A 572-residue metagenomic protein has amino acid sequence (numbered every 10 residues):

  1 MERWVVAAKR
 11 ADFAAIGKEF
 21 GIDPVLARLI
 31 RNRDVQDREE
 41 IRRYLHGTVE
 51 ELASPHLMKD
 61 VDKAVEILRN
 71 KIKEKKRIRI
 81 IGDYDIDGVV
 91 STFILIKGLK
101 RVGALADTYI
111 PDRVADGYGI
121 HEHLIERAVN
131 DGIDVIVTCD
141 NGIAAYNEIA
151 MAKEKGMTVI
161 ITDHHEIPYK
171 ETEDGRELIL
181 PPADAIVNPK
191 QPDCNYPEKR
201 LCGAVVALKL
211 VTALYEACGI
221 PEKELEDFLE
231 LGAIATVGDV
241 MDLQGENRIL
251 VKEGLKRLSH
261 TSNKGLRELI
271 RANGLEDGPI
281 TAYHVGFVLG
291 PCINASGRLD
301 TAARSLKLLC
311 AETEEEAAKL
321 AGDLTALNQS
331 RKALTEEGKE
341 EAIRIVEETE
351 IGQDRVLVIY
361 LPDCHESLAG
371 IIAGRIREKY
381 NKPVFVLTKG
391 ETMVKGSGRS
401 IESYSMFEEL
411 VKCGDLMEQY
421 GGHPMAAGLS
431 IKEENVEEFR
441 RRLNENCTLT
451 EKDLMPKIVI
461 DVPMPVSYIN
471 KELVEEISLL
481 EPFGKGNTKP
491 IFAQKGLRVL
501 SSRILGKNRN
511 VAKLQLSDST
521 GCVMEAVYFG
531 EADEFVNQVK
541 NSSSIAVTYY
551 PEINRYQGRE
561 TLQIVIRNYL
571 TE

Functional and structural regions predicted by a protein language model:
A7-V135, K155-G156, E173-R176, P182 (+3 more regions): Hydrophobic helix-and-loop "lid/oligomerization" segment in the mid-to-C-terminal part of catalytic domains
N70-E74, E316-G322, A326-Y360, K412-E572: Mid-to-C-terminal polyanion-binding domains and interfaces
D107, I160, N537: Conserved beta-strand positions in the Rossmann-like core of class I SAM-dependent methyltransferases
E126-A204, L208-A217, D227, Q244: Active-site cavity-forming subdomains of large catalytic enzyme subunits
H164-H165, H365, H423, V511: Histidine-centered active-site/metal-ligand motif
E177-L178, A183-A185, T392-S400, V523-A526 (+1 more regions): Short, well-ordered strand-loop elements centered on a beta-strand within folded domains, enriched for acidic residues
V205, G370, G374, V547: Short alpha-helical basic/polar micro-motif
